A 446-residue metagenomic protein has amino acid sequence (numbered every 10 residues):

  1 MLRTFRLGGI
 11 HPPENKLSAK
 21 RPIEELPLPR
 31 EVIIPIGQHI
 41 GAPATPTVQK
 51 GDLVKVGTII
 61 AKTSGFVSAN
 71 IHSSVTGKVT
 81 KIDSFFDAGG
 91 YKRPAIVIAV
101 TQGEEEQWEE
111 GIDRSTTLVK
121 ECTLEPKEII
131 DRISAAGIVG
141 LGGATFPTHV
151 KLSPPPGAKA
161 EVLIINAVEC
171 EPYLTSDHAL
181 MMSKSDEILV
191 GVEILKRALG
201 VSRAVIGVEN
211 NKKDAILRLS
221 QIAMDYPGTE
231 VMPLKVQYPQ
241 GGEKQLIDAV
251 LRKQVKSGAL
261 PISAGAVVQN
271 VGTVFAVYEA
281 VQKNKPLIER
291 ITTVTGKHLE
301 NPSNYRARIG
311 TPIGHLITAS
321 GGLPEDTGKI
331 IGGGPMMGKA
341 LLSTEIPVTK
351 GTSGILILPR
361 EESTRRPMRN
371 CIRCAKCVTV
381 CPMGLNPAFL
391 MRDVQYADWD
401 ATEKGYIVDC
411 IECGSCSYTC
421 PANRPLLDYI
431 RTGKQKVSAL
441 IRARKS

Functional and structural regions predicted by a protein language model:
M1-T47: N-terminal, Lys/Arg-enriched amphipathic/low-complexity engagement segments that precede the first folded domain
Q49-K62, K81: Short, well-structured beta-strand-loop connectors
G77-V79: Conserved hydrophobic positions within beta-strands
F86-F146, G157, K213, E230: Acidic low-complexity segments
G140, L163-D177, H298: Gly-rich Lys/Arg/Thr-decorated short loops/hinges at beta-loop-alpha junctions or inter-strand turns that position
M182-R197: Histidine-anchored nucleotide/phosphate-binding helix
V201-I313, A319-P324, G334: Hydrophobic alpha-helical positions that pack around
T352-M368, V378, P382-S446: Ferredoxin-type iron-sulfur electron-transfer modules in oxidoreductases and energy-metabolism complexes
